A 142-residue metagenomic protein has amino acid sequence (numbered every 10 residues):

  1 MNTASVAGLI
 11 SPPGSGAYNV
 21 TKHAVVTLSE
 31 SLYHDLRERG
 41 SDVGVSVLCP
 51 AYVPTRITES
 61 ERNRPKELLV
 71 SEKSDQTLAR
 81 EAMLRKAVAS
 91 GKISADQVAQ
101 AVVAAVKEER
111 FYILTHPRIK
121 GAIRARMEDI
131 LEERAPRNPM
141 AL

Functional and structural regions predicted by a protein language model:
N2: Rossmann-fold scaffold of SDR-type NAD(P)-dependent oxidoreductases
S5: Residue(s) in the substrate-gating loop at a strand-loop-helix junction that position the organic substrate next
I10, S31-V43: Active-site-adjacent segment of SDR/Rossmann-fold oxidoreductases
I10-A17: Active-site loop immediately N-terminal to the catalytic Tyr-X3-Lys motif of short-chain dehydrogenase/reductase
G16, A24-T27, S94: Conserved cofactor-binding/catalytic machinery of classical short-chain dehydrogenase/reductase
T21: Active-site helix of classical SDR
A24, L28-L36, L48: Hydrophobic alpha-helix immediately C-terminal to the catalytic Tyr-X-X-X-Lys motif of short-chain
E38-Y112: SDR active-site lid
